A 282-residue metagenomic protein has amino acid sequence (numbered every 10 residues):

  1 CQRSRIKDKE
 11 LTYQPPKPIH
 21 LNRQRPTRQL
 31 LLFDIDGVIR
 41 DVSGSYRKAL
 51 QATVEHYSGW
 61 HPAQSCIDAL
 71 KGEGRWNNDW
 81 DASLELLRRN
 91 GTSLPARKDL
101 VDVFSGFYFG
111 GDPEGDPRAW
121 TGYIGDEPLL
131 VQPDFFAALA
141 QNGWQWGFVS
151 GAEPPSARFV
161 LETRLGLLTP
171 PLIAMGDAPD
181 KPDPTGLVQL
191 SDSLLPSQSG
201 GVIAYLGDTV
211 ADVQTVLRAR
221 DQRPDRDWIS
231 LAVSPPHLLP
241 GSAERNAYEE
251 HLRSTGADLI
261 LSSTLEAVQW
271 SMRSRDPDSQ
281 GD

Functional and structural regions predicted by a protein language model:
R3-F33, E85, T92-D102, M272-D282: Non-catalytic pre-domain segments flanking phosphatase-related domains
R28-I35, I39-L130, P155: N-terminal helical cap/lid subdomain that shapes the substrate entry/recognition surface in HAD-like hydrolases
D36, T169-P171, D258: Receiver (REC) domain switch/active-site residues of two-component response regulators
Q132-G143: Catalytic-core regions built around general acid/base machinery
G147, A152-A204, T209-W228: Substrate-recognition "cap/lid" segment bordering the active-site pocket of phosphatases
D177-T185, P240-E244, S271: Short, charged, surface-exposed secondary-structure boundary motifs
Y205-L259: Acidic, Mg2+-coordinating phosphoryl-transfer loop and its flanking beta/alpha structural elements, shared across
L259-E266: Short acidic-hydrophobic, aromatic-tinged amphipathic segments that line or gate anion-handling sites
